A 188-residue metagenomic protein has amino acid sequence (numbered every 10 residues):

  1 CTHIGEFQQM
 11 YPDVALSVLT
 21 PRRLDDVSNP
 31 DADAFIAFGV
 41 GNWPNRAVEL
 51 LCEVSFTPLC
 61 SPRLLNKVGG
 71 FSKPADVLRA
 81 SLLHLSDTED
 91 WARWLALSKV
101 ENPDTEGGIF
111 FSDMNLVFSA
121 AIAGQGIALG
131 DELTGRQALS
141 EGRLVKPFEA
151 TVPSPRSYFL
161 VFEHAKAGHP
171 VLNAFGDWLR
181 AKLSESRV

Functional and structural regions predicted by a protein language model:
C1, N29, F71, L172-N173: Conserved strand-to-helix beginnings and helix N-cap segments that scaffold or border functional pockets
C1-W43: Central regulatory/effector-binding core of bacterial HTH transcription factors
F7, L64, F175-W178: Conserved hydrophobic/aromatic "anchor" residues that stabilize well-ordered secondary structure elements
S17-P21, P147, V161: Solvent-exposed beta-strand sheet faces enriched in polar/charged residues
D25-D31, G41-Y158, K182-V188: C-terminal regulatory
S61, E163-H164: Residue-level recognition of the GNAT/N-acetyltransferase active site
D131, A167-A181, R187: Short amphipathic alpha-helical coupling segments at ligand-binding clamshell hinges and other catalytic/signaling
